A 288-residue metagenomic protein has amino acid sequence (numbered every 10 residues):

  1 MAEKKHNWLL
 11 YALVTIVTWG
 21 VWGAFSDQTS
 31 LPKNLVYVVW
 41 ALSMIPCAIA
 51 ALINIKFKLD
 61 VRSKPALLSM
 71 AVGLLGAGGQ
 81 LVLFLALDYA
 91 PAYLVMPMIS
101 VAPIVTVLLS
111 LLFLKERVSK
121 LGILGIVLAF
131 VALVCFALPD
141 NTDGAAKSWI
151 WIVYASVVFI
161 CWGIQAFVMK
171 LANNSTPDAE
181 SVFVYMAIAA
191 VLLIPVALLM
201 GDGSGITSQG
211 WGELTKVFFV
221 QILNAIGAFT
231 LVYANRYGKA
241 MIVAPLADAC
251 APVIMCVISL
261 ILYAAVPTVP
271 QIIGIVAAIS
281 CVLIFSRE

Functional and structural regions predicted by a protein language model:
M1-L13, V101-I160, V269, I275-E288: Juxtamembrane helix-loop boundary signature in multi-pass membrane transporters
N7-T15, K58-V82, I150-V158, I206-I226 (+1 more regions): Loop-to-transmembrane-helix transition segments
A12-K33, I53, V107, D143-G201: Transmembrane alpha-helical segments that form core, pore/gating elements of small-molecule transporters/exporters
I16-G20, A24, G73, A77-L81 (+6 more regions): Hydrophobic/small/kink-forming positions within alpha-helical transmembrane segments of polytopic membrane proteins
T29, A86, L112-L114, A172 (+3 more regions): Hydrophobic/aromatic residues within transmembrane alpha-helices of multi-pass small-molecule transporters
L31-L35, V82-M98, N174-A179, T230-A247: Structural motif at transmembrane-helix junctions in multi-pass transporters
I45-R62, L133-A145, A190-G212, L260 (+1 more regions): Membrane-interface helix-cap regions at the ends of transmembrane helices in multi-pass membrane proteins
D88-L114, A240-L260: Specific alpha-helical transmembrane segments that line the substrate/conduction pathway and gating interfaces
